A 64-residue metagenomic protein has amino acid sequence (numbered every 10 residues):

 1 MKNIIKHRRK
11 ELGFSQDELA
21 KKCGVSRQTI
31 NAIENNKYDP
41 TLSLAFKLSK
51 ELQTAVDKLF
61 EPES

Functional and structural regions predicted by a protein language model:
N3-K22: Short basic helix-loop element that most often maps to the first helix and adjoining turn of HTH DNA-binding modules
D17, Q28, D57: Key DNA-contact positions within bacterial/archaeal DNA-binding proteins
V25-Y38: Recognition helix of helix-turn-helix/homeodomain-like DNA-binding domains that insert into the DNA major groove
S43-K58: DNA major-groove recognition helix of helix-turn-helix/homeodomain DNA-binding modules
F60-S64: Short, charged recognition helix plus adjacent turn of helix-turn-helix-like nucleic-acid-binding domains
